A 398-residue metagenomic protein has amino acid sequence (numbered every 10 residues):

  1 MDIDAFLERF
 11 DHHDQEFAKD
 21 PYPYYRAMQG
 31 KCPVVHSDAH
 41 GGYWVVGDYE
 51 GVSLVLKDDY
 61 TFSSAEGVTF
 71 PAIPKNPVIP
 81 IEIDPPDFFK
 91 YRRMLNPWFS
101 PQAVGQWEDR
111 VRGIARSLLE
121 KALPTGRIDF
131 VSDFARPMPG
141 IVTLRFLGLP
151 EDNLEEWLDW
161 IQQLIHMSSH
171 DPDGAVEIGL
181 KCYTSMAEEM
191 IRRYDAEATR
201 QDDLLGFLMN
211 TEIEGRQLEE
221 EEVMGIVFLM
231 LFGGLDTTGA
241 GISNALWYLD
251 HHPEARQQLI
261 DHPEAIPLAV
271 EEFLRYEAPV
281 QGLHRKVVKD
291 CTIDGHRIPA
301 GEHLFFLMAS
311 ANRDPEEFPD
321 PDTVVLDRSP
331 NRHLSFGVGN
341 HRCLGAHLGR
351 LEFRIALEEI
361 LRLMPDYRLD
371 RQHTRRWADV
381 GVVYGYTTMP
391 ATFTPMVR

Functional and structural regions predicted by a protein language model:
M1-R398: Cytochrome P450
